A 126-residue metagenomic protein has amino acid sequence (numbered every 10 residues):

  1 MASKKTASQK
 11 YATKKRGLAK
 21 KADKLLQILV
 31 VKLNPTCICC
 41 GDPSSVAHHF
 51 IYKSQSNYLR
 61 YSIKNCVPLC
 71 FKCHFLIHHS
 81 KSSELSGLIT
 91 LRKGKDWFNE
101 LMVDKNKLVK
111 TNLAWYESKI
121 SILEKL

Functional and structural regions predicted by a protein language model:
M1-V31, G41-S44, W97-L126: A boundary/linker detector
V30-L33, I63: Residue-level signal for mature regions of secreted extracellular proteins and peptides
P35-T36, K95: Short, well-ordered coil loops that connect the C-terminus of an alpha-helix to the N-terminus of a beta-strand
I38-P68: Histidine-centered nuclease catalytic patch
I51-Y58, E84-K93: Short cysteine/histidine-rich metal-coordination sites, predominantly Zn2+-binding motifs
C66-L91: Short Cys/His-centered divalent metal-binding micro-motifs
S82, S86, G94-F98, L113: Alpha-helix initiation and N-capping motif
